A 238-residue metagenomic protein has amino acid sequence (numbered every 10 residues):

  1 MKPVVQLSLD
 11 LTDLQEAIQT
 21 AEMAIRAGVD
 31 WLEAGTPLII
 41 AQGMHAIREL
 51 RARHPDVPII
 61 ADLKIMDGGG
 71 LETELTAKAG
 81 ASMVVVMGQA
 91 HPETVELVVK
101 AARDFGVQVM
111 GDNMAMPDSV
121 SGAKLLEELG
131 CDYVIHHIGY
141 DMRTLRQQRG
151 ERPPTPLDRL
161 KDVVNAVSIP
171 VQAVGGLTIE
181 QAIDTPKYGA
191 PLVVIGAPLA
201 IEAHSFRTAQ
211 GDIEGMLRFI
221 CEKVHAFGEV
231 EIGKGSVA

Functional and structural regions predicted by a protein language model:
M1-A61, I65-G70, L126-L129, T208-F219: Conserved N-terminal beta1-alpha1 strand-loop-helix module at the mouth
K2-V5, R53-L63, A102-M114, V164-V174: Short beta-strand/loop segments at the ligand-binding rim of alpha/beta enzyme cores
D10, W31-I39, P58-M66, S82-E93 (+3 more regions): Catalytic beta/alpha-barrel core
T20, G68-A79, P117-L129, A166 (+2 more regions): Catalytic cores of alpha/beta
R26-D30, R53-V57, K78-M83, R103-Q108 (+3 more regions): Glycine-enriched alpha-helix->loop->beta-strand junction motifs that scaffold or abut catalytic
A81-E93, V134-R146, Y188-M216: Glycine-rich phosphate-binding active-site loops on the catalytic face of alpha/beta enzymes
V98, Q148-P153, P186-Y188, G196-A238: C-terminal helical cap(s) of enzyme catalytic domains, especially alpha/beta-barrels
M116-A166, P170, V174: Active-site rim beta-loop-alpha module in soluble metabolic enzymes
